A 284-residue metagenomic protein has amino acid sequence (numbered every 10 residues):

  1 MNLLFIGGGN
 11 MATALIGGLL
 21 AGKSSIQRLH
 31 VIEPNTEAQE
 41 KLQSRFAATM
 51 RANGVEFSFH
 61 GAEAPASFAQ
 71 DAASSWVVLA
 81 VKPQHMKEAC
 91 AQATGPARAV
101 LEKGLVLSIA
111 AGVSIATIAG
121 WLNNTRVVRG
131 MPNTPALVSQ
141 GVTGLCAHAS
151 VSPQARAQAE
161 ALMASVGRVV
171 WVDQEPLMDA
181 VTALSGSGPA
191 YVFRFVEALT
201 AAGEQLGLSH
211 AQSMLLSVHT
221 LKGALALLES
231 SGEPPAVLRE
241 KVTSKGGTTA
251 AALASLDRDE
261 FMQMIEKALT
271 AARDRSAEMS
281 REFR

Functional and structural regions predicted by a protein language model:
M1-A69, W76, G141, E204-L206: NAD(P)+-binding Rossmann beta1-loop-alpha1 motif at the extreme N-terminus of oxidoreductases
L29, Q39, S209-L216, L238: Small-residue helix-packing motif on alpha-helices
T36, E40-L42, F46, E63-L145: Rossmann-like NAD(P)(H) cofactor-binding subdomain of soluble oxidoreductases
T117-R126, V142-A180, V192-S230, R275: Internal alpha-helical scaffold of NAD(P)-dependent oxidoreductase catalytic cores
L177-A183, P235-E240: Short pre-catalytic strand/loop immediately N-terminal to key active-site residues, enriched for Gly-Thr
V218-R284: NAD(P)-dependent Rossmann-like dehydrogenase/reductase catalytic/cofactor-binding core
